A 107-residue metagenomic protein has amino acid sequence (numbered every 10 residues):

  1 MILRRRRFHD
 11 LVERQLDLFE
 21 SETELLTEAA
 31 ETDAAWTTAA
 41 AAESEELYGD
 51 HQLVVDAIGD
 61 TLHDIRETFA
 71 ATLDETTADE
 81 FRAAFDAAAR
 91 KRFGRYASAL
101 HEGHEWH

Functional and structural regions predicted by a protein language model:
M1-T38: Short terminal alpha-helical segments
H9, H51, H63, H101-H107: Histidine (H) residue identity feature
E13, E24, L53-D56, D86 (+2 more regions): Short linear sequence elements within intrinsically disordered, low-complexity coil regions
Q15-E22, I58-T61, I65, A88: Amphipathic alpha-helices that form helix-helix packing interfaces
L26-F69: Contiguous, amphipathic alpha-helical segments that mediate oligomerization or scaffolding in large protein assemblies
A71-H107: Amphipathic alpha-helical binding modules
